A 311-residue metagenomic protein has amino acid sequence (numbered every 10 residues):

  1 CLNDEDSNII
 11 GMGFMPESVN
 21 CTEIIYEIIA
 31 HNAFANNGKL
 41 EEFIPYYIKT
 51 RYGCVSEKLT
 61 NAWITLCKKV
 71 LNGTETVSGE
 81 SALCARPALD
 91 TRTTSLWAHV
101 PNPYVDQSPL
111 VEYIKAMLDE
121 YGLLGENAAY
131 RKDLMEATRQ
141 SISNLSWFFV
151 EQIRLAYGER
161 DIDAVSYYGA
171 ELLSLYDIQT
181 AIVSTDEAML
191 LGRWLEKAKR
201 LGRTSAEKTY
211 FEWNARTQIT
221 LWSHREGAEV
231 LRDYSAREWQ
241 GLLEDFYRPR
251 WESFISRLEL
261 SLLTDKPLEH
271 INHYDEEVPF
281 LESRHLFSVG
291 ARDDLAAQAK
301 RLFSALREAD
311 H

Functional and structural regions predicted by a protein language model:
C1-H311: Substrate-binding groove of N-acetylhexosamine-processing glycoside hydrolases
